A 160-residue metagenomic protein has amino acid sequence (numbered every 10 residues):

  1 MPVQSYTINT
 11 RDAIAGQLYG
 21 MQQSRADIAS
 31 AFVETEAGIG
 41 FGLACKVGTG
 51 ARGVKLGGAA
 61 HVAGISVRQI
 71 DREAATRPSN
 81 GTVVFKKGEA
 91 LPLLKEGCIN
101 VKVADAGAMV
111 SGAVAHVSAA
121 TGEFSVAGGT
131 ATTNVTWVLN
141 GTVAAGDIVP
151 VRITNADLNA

Functional and structural regions predicted by a protein language model:
M1-A160: Surface-exposed, low-hydrophobicity beta-strand/loop segments enriched in small/polar/acidic residues
